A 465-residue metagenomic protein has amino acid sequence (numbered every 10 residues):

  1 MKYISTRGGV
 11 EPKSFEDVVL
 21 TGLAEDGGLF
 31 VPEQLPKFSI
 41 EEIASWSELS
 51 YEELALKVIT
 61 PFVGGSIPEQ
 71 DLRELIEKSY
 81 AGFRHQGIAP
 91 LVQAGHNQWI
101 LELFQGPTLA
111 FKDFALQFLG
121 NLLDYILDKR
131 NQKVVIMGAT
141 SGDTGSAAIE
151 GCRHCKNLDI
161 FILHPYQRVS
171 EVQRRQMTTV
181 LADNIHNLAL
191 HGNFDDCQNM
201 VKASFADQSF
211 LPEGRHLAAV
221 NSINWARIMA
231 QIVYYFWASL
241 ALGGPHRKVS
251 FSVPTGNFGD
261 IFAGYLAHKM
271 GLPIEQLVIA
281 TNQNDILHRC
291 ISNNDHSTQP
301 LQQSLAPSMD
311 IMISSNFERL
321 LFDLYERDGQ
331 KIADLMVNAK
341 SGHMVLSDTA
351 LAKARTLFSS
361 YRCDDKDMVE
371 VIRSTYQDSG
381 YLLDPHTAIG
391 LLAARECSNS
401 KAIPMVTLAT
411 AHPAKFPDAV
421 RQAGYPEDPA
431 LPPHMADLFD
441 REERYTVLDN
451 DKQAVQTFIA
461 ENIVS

Functional and structural regions predicted by a protein language model:
M1-S465: PLP-dependent amino-acid enzyme catalytic core
